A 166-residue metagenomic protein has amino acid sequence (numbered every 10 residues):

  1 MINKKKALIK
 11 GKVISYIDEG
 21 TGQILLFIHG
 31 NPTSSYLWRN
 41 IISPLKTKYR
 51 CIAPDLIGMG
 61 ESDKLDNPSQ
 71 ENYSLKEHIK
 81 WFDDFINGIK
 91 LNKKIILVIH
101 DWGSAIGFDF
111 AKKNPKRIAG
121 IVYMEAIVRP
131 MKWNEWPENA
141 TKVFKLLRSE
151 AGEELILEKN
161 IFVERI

Functional and structural regions predicted by a protein language model:
N3-I9: Short acidic-hydrophobic surface loop/beta-edge motif
I9-E19: A short loop-to-beta-strand scaffold at the N-terminal edge of the catalytic core in hydrolase folds
K10, L45-T47, L91: Short, structurally constrained coil/turn elements that cap an alpha-helix or connect an alpha-helix to the following
K12-I14, L37, I52, M59-V98 (+1 more regions): Flexible "cap/lid" subdomain of the alpha/beta-hydrolase fold that forms the substrate-access gate
I17-L65, F85: Conserved HGGG/HGGXW glycine-rich cap/lid loop of the alpha/beta-hydrolase fold
